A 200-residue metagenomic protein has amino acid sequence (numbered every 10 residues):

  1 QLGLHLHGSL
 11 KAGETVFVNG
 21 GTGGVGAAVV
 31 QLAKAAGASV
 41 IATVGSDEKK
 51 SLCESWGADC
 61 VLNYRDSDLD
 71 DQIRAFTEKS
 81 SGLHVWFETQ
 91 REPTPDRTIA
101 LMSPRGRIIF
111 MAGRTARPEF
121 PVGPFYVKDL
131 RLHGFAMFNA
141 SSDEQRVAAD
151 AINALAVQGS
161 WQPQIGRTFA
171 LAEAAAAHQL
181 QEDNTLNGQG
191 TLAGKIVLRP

Functional and structural regions predicted by a protein language model:
Q1-D66: Mid-domain Rossmann-like dinucleotide-binding core that forms the NAD(H)/NADP(H) cofactor-binding site
L6-L10, T77-K79, A100: Glycine-rich helix-loop-beta junction characteristic of Rossmann-like nucleotide cofactor-binding loops
A12-E14, L83, R105: Phosphate-coordination loops involved in phosphoryl transfer and adenosine-cofactor binding
F17, L62, H84-F87, I109: N-terminal Rossmann-like NAD(P) cofactor-binding module of classical short-chain dehydrogenase/reductase
G20-G21, Q90, G113: NAD(P)H cofactor-binding loop motif with strongest signal on the N-terminal glycine-rich segment
A36, V44, P93-Q164, V197-P200: Glycine-rich phosphate-binding loop and adjacent beta-alpha segment of Rossmann(oid) nucleotide-cofactor-binding
D68-S80: Short amphipathic alpha-helix with an adjacent loop that forms part of the alpha/beta core around
S160-Q164, A175-P200: C-terminal capping/lid region of NAD(P)-dependent oxidoreductase domains
